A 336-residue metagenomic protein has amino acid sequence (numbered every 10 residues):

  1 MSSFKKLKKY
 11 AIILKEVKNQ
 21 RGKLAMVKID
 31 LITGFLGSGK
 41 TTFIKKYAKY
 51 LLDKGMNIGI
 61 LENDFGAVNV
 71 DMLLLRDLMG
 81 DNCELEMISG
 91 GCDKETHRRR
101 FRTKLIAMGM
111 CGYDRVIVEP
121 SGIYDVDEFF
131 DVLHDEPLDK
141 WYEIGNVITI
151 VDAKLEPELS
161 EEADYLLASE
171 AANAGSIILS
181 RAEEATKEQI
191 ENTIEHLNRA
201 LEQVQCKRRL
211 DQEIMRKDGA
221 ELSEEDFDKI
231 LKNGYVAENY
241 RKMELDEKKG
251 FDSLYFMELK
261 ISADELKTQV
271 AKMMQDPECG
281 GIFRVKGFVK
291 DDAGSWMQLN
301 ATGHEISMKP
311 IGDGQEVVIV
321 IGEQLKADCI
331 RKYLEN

Functional and structural regions predicted by a protein language model:
S3-K18, G22-K23: Short, positively charged and aromatic/hydrophobic N-terminal segments
V27-T33, S38, T42-S160: Nucleotide-state-sensitive switch-loop elements of NTP-binding domains
G59-L61, K286-V289, V320: Short, hydrophobic beta-strand segments that form beta-sheet elements in well-ordered domains
R76-G80, E170, V204-R208: Short, conserved catalytic or adaptor-binding loops enriched in Gly and charged residues
I123-Y124, F130-G145, I150-Q205: Conserved C-terminal guanine-recognition region of P-loop GTPase G domains, centered on the G4
N173-L179, E184-G312, Q324-A327, E335: C-terminal accessory "lid"/substrate-recognition subdomains
D313-I321: C-terminal engagement modules used by replication, chromatin/transcription, nuclear envelope/ESCRT, and ubiquitin
